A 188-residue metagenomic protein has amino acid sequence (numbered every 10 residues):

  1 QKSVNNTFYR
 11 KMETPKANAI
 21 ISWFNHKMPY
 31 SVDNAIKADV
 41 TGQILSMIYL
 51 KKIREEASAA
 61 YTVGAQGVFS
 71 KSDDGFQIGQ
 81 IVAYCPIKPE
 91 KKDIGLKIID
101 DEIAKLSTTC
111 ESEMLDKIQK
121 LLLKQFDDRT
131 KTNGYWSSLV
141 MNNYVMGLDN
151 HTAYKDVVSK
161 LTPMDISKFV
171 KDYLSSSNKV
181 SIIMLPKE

Functional and structural regions predicted by a protein language model:
Q1-I48, K52: His/Glu-based metal-binding/catalytic segments typifying zinc-dependent metallopeptidases
T7-Y9, K51-K52, G67-F69, Y154-D156 (+1 more regions): Generic recognition of flexible, low-complexity loop/linker segments
K16-M28, R54-T108, S112-K160, K179-P186: M16 family metallopeptidases and their MPP-like homologs
G42-S46, L50, R54-S58, D101 (+1 more regions): Short, intrinsically disordered, mixed-charge
S46-Y49, E111, I166: Amphipathic alpha-helical protein-protein interaction surfaces
S167-L185: Bilobed periplasmic-binding protein-like "clamshell/Venus-flytrap" ligand-binding domains
